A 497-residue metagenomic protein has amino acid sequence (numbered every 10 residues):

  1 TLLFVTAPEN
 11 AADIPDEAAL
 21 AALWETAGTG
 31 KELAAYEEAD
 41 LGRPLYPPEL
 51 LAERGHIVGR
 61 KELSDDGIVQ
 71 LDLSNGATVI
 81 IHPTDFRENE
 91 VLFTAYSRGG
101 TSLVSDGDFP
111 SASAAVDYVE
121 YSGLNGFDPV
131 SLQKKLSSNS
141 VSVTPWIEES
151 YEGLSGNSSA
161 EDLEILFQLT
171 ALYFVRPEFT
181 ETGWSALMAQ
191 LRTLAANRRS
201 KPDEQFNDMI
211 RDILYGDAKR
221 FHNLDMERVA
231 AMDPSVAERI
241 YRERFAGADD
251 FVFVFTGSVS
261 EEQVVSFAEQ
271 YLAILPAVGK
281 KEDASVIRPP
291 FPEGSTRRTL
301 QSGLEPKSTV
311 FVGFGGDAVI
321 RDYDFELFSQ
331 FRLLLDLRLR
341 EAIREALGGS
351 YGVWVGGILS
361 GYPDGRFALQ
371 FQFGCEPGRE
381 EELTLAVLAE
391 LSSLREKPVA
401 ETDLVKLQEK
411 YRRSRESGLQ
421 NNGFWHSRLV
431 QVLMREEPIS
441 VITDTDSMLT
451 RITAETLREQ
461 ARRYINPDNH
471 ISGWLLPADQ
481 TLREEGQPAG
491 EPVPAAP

Functional and structural regions predicted by a protein language model:
T1-A7, I80, R87-R176, A186-A196 (+7 more regions): M16 family metallopeptidases and their MPP-like homologs
T1-S105, V252-V254, V259-S302, K307-G315 (+2 more regions): Proteolytic maturation boundary segments
R244-A246: Edge/loop elements at the starts and ends of beta-strands within beta-rich repeat scaffolds
L335-L339: Short Ser/Thr-interspersed hydrophobic loop/turn segments at strand-loop and sheet-helix junctions that line or gate
